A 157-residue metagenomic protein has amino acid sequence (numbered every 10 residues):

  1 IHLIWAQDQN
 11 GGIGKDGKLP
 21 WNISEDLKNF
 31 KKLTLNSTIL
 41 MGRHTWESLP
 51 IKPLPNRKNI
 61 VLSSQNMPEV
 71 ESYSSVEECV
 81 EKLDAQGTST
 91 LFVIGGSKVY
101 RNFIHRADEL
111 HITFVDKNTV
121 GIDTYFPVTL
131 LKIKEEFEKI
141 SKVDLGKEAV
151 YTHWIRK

Functional and structural regions predicted by a protein language model:
I1-K157: Enzymes that bind and transform nitrogen-containing heteroaromatic metabolites
